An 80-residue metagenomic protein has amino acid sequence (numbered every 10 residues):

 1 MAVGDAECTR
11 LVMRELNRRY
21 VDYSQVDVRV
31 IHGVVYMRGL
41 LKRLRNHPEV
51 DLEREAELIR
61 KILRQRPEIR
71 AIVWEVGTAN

Functional and structural regions predicted by a protein language model:
M1-N80: N-terminal targeting leaders
